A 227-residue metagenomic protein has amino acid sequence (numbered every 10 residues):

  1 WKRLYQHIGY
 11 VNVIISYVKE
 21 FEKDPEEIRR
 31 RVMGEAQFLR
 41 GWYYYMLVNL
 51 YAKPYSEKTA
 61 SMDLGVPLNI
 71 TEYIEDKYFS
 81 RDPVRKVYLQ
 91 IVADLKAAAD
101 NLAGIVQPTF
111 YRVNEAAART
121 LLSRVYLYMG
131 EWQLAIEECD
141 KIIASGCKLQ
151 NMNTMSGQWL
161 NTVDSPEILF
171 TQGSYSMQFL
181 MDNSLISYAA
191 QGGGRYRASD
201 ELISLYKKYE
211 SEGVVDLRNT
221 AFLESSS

Functional and structural regions predicted by a protein language model:
W1-Y51, D82, A99-G104: Conserved, well-structured interaction surfaces
Y10, Q37, V87, D94 (+3 more regions): Alpha-helical solenoid repeat scaffolds, predominantly canonical TPR units
M33, R40, L47, E115 (+2 more regions): Structural register within alpha-helical repeat arrays
V48-Y55, V106-Q107, Y128-E131: Short coil/turn linking the two alpha-helices of tandem helical-hairpin repeats
L134-S227: Hydrophobic-face positions in mid-chain alpha helices that act as interaction patches
